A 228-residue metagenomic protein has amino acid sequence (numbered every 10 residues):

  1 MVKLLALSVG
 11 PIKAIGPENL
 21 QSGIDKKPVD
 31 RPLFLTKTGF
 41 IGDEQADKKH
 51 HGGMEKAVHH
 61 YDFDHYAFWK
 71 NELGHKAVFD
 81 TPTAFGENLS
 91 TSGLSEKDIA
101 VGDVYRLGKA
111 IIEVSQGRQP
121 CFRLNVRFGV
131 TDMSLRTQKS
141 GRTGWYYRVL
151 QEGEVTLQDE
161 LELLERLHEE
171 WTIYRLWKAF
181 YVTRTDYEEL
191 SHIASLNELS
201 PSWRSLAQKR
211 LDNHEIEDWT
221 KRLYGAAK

Functional and structural regions predicted by a protein language model:
M1-V126, D132, L167-K228: Electropositive, beta-rich accessory/interaction domains or terminal extensions that provide binding surfaces
R31, T143-W145, L157-D159: A short pocket-lining beta-strand/turn micro-motif at the edge of beta-sheets
G102, E152, T156-D159: Loop/turn positions that initiate beta-strands
F128-L135, K139-V149: Active-site glycine-rich loop that binds ribose-phosphate moieties when present
L161-E165: Short hydrophobic beta/alpha edge segments that flank linear recognition/processing sites
